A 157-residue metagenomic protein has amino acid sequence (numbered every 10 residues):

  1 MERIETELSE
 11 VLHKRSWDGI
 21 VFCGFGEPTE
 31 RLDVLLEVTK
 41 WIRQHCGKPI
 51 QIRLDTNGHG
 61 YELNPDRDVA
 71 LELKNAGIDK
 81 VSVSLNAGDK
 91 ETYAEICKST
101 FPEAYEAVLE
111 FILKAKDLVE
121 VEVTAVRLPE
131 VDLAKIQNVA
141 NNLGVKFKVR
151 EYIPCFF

Functional and structural regions predicted by a protein language model:
M1-E2, R15-R31, H45-A107, E120-V126 (+1 more regions): Core AdoMet radical
R3-H13: A short, N-terminal amphipathic alpha-helix
E5, A94, A134-Q137: Generic structural signal for individual residues within well-ordered alpha-helical segments across diverse proteins
S9-V11, L71-E72, F111-I112: Short, flexible, glycine/charge-rich loop motifs used to bind or transfer phosphoryl groups or to couple energy/partner
L36-G47, K74, I112-D117, Q137 (+1 more regions): Surface-exposed amphipathic alpha-helices with a cationic face
P65-L71, L128-L143: Catalytic cores of alpha/beta
F111-A134: Short cationic/low-complexity microdomains
V131, P154-F157: A short acidic, often aromatic-flanked loop/helix-cap motif at beta-alpha or helix-coil junctions that lines enzyme
